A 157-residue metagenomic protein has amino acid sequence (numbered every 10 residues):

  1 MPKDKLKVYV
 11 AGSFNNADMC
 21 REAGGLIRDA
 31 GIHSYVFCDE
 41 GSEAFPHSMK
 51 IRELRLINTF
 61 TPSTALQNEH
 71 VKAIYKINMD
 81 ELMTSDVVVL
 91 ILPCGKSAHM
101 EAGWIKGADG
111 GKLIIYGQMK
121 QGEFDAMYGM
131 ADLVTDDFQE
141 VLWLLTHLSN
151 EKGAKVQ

Functional and structural regions predicted by a protein language model:
M1-Q157: Conserved catalytic or regulatory cores that recognize and/or transform ribose-phosphate-containing ligands
